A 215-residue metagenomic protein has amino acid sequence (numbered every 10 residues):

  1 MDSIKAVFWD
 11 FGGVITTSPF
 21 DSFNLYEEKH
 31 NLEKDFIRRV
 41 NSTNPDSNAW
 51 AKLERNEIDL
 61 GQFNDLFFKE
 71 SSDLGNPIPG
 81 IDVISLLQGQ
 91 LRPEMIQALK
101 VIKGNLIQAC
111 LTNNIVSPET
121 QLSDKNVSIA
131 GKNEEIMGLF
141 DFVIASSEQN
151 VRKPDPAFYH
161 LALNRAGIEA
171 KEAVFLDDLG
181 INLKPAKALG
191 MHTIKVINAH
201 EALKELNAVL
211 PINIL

Functional and structural regions predicted by a protein language model:
M1-K5, I115-L215: Asp-based, Mg2+/Mn2+-dependent phosphohydrolase catalytic module
D2-P93, G104, I115-E119: N-terminal helical cap/lid subdomain that shapes the substrate entry/recognition surface in HAD-like hydrolases
D10-G13, N56, I102, C110 (+2 more regions): Generic structural signal for small/hydrophobic residues in well-ordered secondary structure, especially within
D21-L25, N48, Q62, L66 (+5 more regions): Alpha-helical elements of Rossmann-like donor-binding domains used by nucleotide-donor carbohydrate transfer enzymes
K34, R92-I96, A130, P156: Structural motif corresponding to alpha-helix initiation and N-cap regions
G104-N105, L139: Structured helix-beta-strand junction loops
I107-A109, H192: Proline-centered loop/turn at the N-terminus of a beta-strand
